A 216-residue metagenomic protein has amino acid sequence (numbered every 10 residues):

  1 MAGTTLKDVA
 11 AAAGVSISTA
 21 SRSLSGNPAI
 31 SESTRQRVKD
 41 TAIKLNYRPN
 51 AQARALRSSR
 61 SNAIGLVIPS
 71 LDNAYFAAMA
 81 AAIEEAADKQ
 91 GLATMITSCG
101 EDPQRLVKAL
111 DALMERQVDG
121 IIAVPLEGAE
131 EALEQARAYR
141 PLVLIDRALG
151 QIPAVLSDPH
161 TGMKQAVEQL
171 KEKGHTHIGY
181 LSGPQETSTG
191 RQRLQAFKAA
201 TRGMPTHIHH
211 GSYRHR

Functional and structural regions predicted by a protein language model:
M1, N62-E168, E172: Alpha-helical recognition/docking segments in bacterial nutrient-uptake and carbohydrate-utilization systems
M1-N62: N-terminal helix-turn-helix DNA-binding module of bacterial transcription factors
I17-R22, L56-D72, Q169, H177-P184: Short beta-strand segments enriched in small/hydrophobic residues
G26, K44-Y47, S58, S70 (+4 more regions): Conserved amphipathic alpha-helical interaction elements at protein-protein interfaces in regulatory, energy-coupling
R35, S61, A80, H175 (+1 more regions): ATP/adenylate-binding site constellation spanning eukaryotic-like Ser/Thr protein kinases, ABC-transporter
K44, E85-Q90, R140-L144, A148-R216: Bacterial carbohydrate/catabolite-sensing allosteric modules
